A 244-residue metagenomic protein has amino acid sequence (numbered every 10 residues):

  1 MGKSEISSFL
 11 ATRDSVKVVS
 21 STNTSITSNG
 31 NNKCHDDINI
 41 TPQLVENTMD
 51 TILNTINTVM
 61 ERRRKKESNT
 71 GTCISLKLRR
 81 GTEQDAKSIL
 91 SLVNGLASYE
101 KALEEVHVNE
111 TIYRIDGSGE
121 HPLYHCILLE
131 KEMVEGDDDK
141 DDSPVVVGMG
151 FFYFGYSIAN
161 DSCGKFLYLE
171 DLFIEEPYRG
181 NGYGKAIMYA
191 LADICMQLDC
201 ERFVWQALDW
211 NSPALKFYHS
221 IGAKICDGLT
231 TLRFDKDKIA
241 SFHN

Functional and structural regions predicted by a protein language model:
G2-V18, N29, K33, T41-G71 (+2 more regions): Terminal substrate-recognition subdomain of acyl/acetyltransferases
K77-I89: A short beta-loop-alpha structural element at the N-terminal edge of CoA-dependent acyl/N-acetyltransferase catalytic
S91-E105: Helix-loop element at the rim of GNAT/NAT acetyltransferase active sites that forms part of the acceptor-substrate
A102-D138: Active-site rim helix/loop that mediates acceptor-substrate recognition in acyltransferases
L128, D137-D139, P144-F154, Y168: Conserved beta-strand in the GNAT
Y156, L172-R179: A short, internal acetyl-CoA/4′-phosphopantetheine-binding micro-motif in the GNAT/acyltransferase core
L169, F203-A207: Conserved hydrophobic beta-strand within the GNAT/NAT acetyltransferase core sheet that lines the active-site cleft
K185, Y189, Q197, D209-G228 (+1 more regions): Conserved active-site alpha-helix within GNAT-family acetyltransferase domains
